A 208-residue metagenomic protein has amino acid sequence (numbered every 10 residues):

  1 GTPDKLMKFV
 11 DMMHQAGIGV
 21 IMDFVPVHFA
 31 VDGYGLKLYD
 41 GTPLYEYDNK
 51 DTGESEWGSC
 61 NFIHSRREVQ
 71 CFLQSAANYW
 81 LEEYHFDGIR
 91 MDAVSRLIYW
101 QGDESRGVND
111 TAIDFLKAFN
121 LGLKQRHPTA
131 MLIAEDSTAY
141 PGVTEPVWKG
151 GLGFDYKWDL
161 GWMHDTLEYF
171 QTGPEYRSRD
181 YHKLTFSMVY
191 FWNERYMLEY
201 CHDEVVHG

Functional and structural regions predicted by a protein language model:
G1-F86, R90-V108: Substrate-binding/active-site clefts of carbohydrate-active enzymes
H85-D87, Y99-G208: Conserved alpha/beta catalytic core and glycan-binding cleft of carbohydrate-active enzymes
